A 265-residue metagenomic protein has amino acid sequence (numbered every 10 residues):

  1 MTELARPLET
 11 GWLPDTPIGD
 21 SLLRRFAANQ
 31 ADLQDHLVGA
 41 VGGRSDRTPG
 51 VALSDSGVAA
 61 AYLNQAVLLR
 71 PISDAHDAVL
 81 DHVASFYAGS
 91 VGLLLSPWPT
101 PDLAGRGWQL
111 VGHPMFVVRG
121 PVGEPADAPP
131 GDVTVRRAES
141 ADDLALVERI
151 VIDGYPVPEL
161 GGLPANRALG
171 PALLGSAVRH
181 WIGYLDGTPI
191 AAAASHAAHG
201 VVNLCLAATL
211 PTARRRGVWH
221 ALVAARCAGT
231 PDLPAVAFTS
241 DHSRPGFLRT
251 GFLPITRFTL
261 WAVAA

Functional and structural regions predicted by a protein language model:
M1-A88, G161-G162, L174-G175: N-terminal charged segments
R44-T48, W98, D102-R106, A177-A191: Conserved beta-hairpin
A61-P71, G200-P211: Conserved acetyl-CoA binding element of GNAT-fold acetyltransferases
L68, I150-G161: Helix-loop element at the rim of GNAT/NAT acetyltransferase active sites that forms part of the acceptor-substrate
L69-D142, V236-T239, S243-P245, T256-V263: Acyl-donor-binding surface of acyltransferase catalytic domains
H76-V83, L206-G229, R249: Conserved acetyl-CoA-binding loop-helix of GNAT-fold acetyltransferases
A141-D153: A short, well-structured alpha-helix characteristic of acyl/acetyltransferase catalytic modules
E159-L210: A conserved beta-strand-loop-helix scaffold within acyl/acetyltransferase catalytic domains
